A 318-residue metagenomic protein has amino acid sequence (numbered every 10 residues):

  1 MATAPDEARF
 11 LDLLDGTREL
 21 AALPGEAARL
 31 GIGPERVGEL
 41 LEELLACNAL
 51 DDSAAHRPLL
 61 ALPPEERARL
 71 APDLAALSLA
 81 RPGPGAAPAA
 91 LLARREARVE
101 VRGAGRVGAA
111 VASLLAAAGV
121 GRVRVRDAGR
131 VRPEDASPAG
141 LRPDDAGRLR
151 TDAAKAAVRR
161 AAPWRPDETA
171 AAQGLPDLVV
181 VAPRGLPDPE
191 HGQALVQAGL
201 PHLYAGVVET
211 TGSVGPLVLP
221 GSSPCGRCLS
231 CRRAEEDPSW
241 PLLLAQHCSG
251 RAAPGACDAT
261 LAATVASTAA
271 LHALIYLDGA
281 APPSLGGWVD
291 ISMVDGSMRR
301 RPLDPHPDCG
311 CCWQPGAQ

Functional and structural regions predicted by a protein language model:
M1-Q318: Adenine nucleotide-associated cytosolic modules
